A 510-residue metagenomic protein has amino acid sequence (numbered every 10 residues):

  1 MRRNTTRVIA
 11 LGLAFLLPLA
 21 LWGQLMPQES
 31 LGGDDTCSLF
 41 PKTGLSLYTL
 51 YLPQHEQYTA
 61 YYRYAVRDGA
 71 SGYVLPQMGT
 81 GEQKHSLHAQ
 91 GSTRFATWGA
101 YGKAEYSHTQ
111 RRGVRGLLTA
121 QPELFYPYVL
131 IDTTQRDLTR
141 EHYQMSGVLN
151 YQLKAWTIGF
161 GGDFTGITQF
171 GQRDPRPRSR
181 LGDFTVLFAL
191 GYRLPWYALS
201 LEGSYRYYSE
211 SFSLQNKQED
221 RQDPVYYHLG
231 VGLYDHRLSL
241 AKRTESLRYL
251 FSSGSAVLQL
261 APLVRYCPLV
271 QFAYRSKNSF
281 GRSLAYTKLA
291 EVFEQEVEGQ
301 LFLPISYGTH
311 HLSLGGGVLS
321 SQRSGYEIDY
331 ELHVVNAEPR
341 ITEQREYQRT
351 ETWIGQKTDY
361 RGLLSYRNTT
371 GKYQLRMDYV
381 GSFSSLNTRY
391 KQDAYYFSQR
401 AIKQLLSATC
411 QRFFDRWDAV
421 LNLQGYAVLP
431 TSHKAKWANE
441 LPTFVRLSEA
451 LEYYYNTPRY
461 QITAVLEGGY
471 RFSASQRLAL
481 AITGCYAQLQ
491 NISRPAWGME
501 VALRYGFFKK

Functional and structural regions predicted by a protein language model:
L19-R112: N-terminal, post-signal peptide beta-strand-biased segments of exported outer-membrane/organellar beta-barrel and other
M26, L194-P195, P495-K510: Outer-membrane beta-barrel "beta-signal"
Q54-A60, A96-G102, K154-I158, P195-L201 (+6 more regions): Outer-envelope beta-barrel architecture signal
A60-D68, G102-H108, Y151, F160-G166 (+10 more regions): Transmembrane beta-barrel strands of outer-membrane/channel proteins
A70-Q77, G113-T119, F170-R178, F212-Q218 (+8 more regions): Outer-membrane beta-barrel translocator domains and adjoining extracellular loop/strand segments of Gram-negative
Q77-Q83, Q135-T139, R176-R180, T244-L250 (+5 more regions): Replace "Gram-negative outer membrane beta-barrel proteins" with "bacterial and organellar outer membrane beta-barrel
L87-T93, M145-Y151, V186-Y192, G254-P262 (+8 more regions): Residues on the lipid-exposed face of transmembrane beta-strands in outer-membrane beta-barrel proteins
L238-R376: Long, internal scaffold/assembly segments composed of regular secondary structure
